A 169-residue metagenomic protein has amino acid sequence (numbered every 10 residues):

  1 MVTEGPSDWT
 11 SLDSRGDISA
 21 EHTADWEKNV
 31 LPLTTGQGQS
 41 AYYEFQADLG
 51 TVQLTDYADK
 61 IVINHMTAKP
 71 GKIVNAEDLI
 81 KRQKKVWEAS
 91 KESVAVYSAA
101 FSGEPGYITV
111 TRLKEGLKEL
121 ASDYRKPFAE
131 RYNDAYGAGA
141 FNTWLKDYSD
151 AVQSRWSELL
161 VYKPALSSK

Functional and structural regions predicted by a protein language model:
M1-K169: Short S/T/G/P-rich N-terminal loop/turn motif that feeds into the first structured element of a domain
